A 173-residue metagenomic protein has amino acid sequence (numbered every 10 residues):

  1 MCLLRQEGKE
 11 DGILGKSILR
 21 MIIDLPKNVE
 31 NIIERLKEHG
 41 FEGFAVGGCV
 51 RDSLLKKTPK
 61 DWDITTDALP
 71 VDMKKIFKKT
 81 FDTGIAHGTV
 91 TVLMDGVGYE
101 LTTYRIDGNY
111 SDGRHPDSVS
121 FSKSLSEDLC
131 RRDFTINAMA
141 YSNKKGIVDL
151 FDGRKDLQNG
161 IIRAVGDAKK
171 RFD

Functional and structural regions predicted by a protein language model:
C2-L4, E10-D173: Catalytic cores of the polymerase beta-like nucleotidyltransferase superfamily and closely associated nucleotide
